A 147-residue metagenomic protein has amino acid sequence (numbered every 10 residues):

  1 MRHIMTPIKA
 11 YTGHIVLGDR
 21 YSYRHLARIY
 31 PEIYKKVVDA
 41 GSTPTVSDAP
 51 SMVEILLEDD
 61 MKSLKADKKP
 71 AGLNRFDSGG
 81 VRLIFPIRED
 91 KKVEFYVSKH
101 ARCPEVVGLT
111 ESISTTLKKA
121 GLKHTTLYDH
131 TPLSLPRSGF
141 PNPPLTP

Functional and structural regions predicted by a protein language model:
M1-P147: Structured alpha/beta or helical-core interaction and ligand-binding surfaces enriched in interleaved
